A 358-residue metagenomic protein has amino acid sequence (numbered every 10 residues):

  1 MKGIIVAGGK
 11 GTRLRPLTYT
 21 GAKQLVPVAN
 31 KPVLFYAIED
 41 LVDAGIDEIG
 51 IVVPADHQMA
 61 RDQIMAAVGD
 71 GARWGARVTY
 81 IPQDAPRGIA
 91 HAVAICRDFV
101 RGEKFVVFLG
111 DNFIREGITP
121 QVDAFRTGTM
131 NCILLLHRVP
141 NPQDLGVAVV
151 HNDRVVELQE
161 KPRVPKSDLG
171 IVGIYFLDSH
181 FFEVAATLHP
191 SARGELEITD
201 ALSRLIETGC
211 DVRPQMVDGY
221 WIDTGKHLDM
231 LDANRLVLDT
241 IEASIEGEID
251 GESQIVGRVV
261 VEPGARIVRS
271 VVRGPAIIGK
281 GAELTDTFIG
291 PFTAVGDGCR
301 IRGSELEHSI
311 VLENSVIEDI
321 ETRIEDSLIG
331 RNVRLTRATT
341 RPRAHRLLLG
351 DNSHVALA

Functional and structural regions predicted by a protein language model:
K2-I5, R13-P16, P27, K31-L109 (+4 more regions): Conserved N-terminal catalytic core of the sugar/cofactor nucleotidyltransferase
G9, D111, R138, K226: Active-site glycine-centered loops adjacent to acidic/histidine catalytic or metal-binding residues that shape
Y19-Q24: Short alpha-helical oligomerization interface
L25, A148-V150, P214: A structural signal for short hydrophobic beta-strand segments in well-ordered beta-sheet cores
E48-P54, L135-L136, I310, L328: Short internal beta-strands
I81-Q83, L135, Q215-V217: Conserved beta-strand termini and adjacent loop/short-helix elements that scaffold enzyme active sites in alpha/beta
I114-A192: Conserved core of the sugar-phosphate nucleotidyltransferase
S179-H180, T187-A358: Left-handed beta-helix
